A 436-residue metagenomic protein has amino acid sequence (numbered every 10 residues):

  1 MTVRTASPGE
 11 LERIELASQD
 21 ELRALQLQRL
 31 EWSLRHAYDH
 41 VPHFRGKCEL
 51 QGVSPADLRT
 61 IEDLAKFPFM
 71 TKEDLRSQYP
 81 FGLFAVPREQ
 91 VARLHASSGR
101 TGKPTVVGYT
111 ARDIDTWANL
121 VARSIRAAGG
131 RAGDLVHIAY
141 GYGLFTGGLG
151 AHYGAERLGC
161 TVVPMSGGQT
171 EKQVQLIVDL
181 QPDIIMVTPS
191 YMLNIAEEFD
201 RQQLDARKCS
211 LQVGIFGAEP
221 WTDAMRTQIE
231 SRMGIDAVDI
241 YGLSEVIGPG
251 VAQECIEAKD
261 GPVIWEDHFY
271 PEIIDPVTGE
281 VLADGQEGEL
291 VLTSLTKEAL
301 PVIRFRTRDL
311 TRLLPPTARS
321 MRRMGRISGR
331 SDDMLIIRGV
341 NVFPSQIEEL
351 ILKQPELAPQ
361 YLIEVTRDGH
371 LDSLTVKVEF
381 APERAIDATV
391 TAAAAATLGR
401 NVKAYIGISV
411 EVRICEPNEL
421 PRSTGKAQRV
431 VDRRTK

Functional and structural regions predicted by a protein language model:
M1-A96, T101-N119, R123-A127, D223 (+5 more regions): Nucleotide 5′-phosphate-binding alpha/beta core
M1-L16, F67-V238, V246, G250-I256 (+3 more regions): Active-site phosphate/ATP/adenylate-binding loop shared across adenylate-forming ligases
I14, V263, R326-R330: Short, flexible turn/loop "capping" segments at secondary-structure junctions
V162, A237, P271, Y361-I363 (+1 more regions): Generic structural signal for residues in well-ordered beta-strands
M165, I240, I274, T366 (+1 more regions): Conserved beta-strand termini and adjacent loop/short-helix elements that scaffold enzyme active sites in alpha/beta
I185, V291, L295-I406, G425: AMP-binding/adenylate-forming catalytic core of the ANL superfamily
Q212, W221-T317: Conserved AMP-binding/adenylate-forming
